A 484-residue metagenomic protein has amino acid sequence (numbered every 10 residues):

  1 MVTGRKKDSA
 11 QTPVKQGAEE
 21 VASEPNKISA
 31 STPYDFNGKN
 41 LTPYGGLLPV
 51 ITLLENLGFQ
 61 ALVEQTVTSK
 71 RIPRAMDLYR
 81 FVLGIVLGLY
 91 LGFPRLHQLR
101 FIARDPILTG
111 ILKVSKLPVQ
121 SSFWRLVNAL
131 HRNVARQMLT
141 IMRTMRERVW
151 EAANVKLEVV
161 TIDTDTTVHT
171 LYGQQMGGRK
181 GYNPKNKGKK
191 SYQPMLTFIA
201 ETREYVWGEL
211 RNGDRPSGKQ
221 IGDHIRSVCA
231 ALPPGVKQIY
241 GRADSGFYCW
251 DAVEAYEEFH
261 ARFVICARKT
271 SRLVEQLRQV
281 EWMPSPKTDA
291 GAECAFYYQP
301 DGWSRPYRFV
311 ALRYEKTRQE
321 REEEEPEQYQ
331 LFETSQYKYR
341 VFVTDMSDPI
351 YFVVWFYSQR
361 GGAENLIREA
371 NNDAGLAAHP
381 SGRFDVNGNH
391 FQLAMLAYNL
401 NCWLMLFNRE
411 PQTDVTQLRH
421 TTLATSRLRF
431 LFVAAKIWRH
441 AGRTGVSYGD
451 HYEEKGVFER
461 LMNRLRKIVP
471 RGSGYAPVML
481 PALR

Functional and structural regions predicted by a protein language model:
M1-K189, Q193-D214, I221-P234, F259 (+2 more regions): Dynamic "connector" segments at or just before major functional cores
V2-K6, T12-F36, R262-N372, R460-R484: An anionic, glycine-rich sequence signature occurring as long contiguous blocks
L53, L99, F352-M405: Short amphipathic alpha-helical "interface-anchor" segments enriched in bulky aromatics
D165, Q238-Y248: Acidic/histidine-rich, metal-coordinating catalytic segments
T167-H169, T202, R211-G213, G246 (+7 more regions): Short, glycine-/Ser/Thr-/acidic-enriched flexible segments
A200, V236, C266-K269: Carbohydrate-active enzymes and regulators
V253-R262: Short, surface-exposed basic-aromatic patches at helix termini and helix-loop junctions that form
A377-T444, H451-Y452, F458-L461, L465: Basic, amphipathic alpha-helical segments enriched in Lys/Arg and hydrophobic/aromatic residues
